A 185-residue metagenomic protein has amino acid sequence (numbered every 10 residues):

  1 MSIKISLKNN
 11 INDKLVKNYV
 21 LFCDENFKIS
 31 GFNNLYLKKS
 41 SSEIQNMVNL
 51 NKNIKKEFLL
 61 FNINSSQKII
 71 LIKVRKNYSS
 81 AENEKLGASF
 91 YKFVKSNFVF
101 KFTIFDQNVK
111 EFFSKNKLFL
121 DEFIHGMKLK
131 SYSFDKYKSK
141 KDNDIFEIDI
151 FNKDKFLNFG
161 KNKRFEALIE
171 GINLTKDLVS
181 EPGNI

Functional and structural regions predicted by a protein language model:
M1-I185: Short amphipathic alpha-helical segment within the helicase RecA-like ATPase core that mediates nucleic-acid
